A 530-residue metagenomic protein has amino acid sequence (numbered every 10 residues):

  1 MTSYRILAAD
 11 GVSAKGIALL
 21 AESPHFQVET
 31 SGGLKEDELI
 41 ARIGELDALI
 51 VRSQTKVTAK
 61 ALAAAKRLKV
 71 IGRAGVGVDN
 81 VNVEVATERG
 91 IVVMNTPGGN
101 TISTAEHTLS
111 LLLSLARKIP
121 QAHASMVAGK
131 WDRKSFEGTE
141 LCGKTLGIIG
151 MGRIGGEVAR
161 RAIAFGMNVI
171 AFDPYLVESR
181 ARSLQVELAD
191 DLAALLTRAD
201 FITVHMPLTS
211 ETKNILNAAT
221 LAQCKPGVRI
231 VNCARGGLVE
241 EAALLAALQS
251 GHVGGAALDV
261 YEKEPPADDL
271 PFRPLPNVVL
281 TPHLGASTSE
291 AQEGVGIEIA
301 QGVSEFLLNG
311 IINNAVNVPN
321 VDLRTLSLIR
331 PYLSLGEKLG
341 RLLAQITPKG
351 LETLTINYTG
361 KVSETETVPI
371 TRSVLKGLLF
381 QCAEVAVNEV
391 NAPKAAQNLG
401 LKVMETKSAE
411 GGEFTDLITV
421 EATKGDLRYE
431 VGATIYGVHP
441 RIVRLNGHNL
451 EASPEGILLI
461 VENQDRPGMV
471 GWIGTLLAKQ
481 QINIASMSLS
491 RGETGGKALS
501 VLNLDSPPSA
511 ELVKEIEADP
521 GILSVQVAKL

Functional and structural regions predicted by a protein language model:
M1-L46: N-terminal glycine-/charge-rich "phosphate-binding" loop or analogous flexible N-terminal tail
E29, K35, D47-H123, G138: Phosphate/diphosphate ligand-binding glycine-rich loop within oxidoreductases
A41-G44, L62-A65, L141, A194-T197 (+2 more regions): A short, aliphatic-rich alpha-helical micro-motif
K56-L68, N82-V85, S210-I230, E241-L245: Rossmann-fold NAD(P) dinucleotide-binding segment
R89, P97-T145, E157-A164, A171 (+2 more regions): Phosphate-binding beta-alpha-beta segment of Rossmann-like dinucleotide-binding domains, i.e., the NAD(P)
R89, V93-M94, D190, A218 (+4 more regions): Rossmann-like dinucleotide-binding domain for NAD(H)/NADP(H)
K134-P226: Rossmann-like dinucleotide/phosphate-binding beta-alpha-beta segment
S287-L530: NAD(P)-dependent dehydrogenase/reductase Rossmann-like domain
